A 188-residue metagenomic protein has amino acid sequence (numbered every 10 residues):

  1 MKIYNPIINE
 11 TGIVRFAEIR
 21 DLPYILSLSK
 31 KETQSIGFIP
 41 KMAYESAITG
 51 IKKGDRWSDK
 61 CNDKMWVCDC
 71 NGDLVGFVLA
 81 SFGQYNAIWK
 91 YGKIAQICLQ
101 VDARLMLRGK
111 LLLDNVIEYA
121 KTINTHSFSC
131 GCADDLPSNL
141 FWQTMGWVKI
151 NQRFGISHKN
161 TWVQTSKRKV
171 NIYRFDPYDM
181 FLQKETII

Functional and structural regions predicted by a protein language model:
M1-N9, K167, N171, Y178-I188: Acyl-donor-binding surface of acyltransferase catalytic domains
I7, F16-R20, K30-K90, A95 (+3 more regions): Acetyl-CoA-dependent GNAT
I25-L26: Hydrophobic pocket/interface hotspot
N62-W66, K90-A95, N160-T165, K169-Y173 (+1 more regions): Short beta-strand micro-motifs in enzyme catalytic cores
L99, L105-E118, T144: Conserved acetyl-CoA-binding loop-helix of GNAT-fold acetyltransferases
S129-N139, G155-N160: Conserved beta-strand-loop-alpha-helix junction that forms the acyl-donor binding cleft
Q143-R153: Conserved acetyl-CoA-binding loop of GNAT-fold acetyltransferases
